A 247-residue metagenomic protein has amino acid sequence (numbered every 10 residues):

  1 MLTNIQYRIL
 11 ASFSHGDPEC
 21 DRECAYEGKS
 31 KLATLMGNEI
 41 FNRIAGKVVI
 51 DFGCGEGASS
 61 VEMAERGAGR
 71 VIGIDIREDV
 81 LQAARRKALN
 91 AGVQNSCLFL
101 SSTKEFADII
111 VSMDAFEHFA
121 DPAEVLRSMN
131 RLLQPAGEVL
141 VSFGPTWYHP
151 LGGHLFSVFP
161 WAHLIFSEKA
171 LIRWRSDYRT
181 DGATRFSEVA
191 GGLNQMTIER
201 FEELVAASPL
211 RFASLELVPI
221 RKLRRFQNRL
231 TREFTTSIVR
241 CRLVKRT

Functional and structural regions predicted by a protein language model:
M1-T103, I109, M113, L126 (+4 more regions): Conserved N-terminal segment of class I S-adenosyl-L-methionine
K47, A136-G137: Surface-exposed loop/turn positions
A68, Q94-S96, A136, P209-F212: A generic structural signal for alpha->beta connector loops
D114-H118: Short catalytic micro-motifs in class I SAM-dependent methyltransferases
A120-S128, E138-R242: S-adenosyl-L-methionine-dependent methyltransferase catalytic module, highlighting the catalytic core
K245-T247: C-terminal beta-strand of the catalytic ATP-binding
